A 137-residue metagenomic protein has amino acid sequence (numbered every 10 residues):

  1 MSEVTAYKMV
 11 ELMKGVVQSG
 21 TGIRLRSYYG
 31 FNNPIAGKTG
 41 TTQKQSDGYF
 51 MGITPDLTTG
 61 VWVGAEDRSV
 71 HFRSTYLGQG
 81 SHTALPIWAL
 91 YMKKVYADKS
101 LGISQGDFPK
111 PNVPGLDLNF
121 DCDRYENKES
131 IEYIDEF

Functional and structural regions predicted by a protein language model:
M1-F120, R124, I131, D135: A penicillin-recognizing enzyme superfamily signal
